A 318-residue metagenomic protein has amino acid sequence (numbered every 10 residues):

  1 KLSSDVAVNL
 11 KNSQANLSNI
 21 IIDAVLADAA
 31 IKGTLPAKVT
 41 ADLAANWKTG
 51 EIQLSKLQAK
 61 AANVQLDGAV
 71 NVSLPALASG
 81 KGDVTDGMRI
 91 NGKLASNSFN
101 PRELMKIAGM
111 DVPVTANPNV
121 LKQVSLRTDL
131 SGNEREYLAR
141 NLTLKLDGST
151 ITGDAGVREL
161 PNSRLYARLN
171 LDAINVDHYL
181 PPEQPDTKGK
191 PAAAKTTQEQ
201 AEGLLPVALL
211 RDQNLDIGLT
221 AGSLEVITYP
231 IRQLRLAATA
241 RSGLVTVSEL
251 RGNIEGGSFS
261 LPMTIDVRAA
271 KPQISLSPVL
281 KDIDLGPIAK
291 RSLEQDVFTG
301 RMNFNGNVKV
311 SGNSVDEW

Functional and structural regions predicted by a protein language model:
K1-N71, K81-E136, N141-G148, P161-T187 (+2 more regions): Small-residue helix/turn framework positions
G109, P182-A208: Intrinsically disordered, low-complexity segments enriched in small/polar residues
D154: Exposed aromatic-hydrophobic patches
T228-Y229: Solvent-exposed, non-transmembrane alpha-helical starts
